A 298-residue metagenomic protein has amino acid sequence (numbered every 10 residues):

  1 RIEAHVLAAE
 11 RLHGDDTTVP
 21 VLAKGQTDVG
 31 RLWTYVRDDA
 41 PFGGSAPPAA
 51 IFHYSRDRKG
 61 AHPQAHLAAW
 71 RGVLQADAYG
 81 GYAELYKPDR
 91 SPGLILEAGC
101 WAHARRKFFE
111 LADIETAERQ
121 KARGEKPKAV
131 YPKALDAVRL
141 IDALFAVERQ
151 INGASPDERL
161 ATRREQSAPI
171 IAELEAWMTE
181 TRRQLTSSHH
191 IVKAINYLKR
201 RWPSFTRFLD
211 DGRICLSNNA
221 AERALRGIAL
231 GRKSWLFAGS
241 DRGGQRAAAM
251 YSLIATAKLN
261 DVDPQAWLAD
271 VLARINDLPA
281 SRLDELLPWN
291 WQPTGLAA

Functional and structural regions predicted by a protein language model:
R1-A298: Catalytic center-proximal scaffold of phosphoryl-transfer enzymes
